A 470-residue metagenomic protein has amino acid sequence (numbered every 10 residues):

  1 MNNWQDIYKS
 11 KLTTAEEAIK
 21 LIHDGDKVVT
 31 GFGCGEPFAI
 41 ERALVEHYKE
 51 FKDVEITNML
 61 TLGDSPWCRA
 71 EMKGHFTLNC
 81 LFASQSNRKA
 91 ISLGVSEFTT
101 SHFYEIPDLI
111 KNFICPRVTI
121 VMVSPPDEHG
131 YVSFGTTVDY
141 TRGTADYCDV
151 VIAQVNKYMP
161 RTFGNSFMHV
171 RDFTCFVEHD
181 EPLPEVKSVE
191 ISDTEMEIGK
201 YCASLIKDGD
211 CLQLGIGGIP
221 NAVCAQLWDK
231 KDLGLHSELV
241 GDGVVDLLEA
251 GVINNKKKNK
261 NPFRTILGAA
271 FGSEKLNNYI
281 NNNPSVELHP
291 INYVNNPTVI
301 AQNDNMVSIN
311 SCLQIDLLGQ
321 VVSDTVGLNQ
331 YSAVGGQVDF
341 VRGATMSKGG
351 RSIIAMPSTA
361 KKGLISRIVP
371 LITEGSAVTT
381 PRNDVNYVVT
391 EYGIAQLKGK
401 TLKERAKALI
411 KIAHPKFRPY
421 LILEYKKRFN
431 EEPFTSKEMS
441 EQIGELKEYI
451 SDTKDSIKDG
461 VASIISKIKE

Functional and structural regions predicted by a protein language model:
M1-G444, I450, I457: Conserved alpha/beta enzyme-core scaffold
I457-E470: Long, low-complexity, intrinsically disordered segments
